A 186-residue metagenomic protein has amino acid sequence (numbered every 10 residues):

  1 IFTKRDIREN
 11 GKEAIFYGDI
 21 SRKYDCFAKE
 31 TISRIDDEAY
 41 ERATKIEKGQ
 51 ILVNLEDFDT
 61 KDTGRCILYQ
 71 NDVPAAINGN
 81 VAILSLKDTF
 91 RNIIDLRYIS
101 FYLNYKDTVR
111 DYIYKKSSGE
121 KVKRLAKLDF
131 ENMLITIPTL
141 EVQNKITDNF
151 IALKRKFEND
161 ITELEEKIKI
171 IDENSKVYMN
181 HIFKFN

Functional and structural regions predicted by a protein language model:
I1-F16, K123: Extended boundary segments
I1-K4, G18-Q50: Sequence-specific dsDNA recognition surfaces
T3, P74-A82, I113, S117-N144: A short glycine-rich beta-alpha junction/loop motif
I15, Y69, L84, M133-I135: Hydrophobic residues at beta-strand termini and immediately following loops that shape nucleotide-binding pockets
K23-D25, T63, K145: Short helix/loop capping segments that flank catalytic or ligand/cofactor-binding pockets
E41-N104: A short beta-sheet element
R97-E120: Short, positively charged
D129-N186: Amphipathic alpha-helical coiled-coil/heptad-repeat segments
